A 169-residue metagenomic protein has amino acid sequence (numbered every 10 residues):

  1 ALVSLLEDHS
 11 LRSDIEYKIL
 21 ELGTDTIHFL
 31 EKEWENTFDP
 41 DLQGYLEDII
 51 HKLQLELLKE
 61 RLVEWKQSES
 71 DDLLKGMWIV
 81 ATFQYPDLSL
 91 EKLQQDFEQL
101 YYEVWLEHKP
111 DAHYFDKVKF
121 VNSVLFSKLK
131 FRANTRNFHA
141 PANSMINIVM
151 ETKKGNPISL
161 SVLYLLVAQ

Functional and structural regions predicted by a protein language model:
A1-Q169: A structural boundary/capping signal
